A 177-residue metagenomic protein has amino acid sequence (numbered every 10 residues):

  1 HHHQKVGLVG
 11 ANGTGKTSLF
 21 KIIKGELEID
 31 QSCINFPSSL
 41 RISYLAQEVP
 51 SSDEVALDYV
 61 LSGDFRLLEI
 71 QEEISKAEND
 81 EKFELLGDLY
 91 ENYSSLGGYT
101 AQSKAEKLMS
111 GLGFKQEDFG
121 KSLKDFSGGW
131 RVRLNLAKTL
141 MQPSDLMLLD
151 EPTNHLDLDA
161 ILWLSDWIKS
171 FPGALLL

Functional and structural regions predicted by a protein language model:
H1-L177: ABC ATP-binding cassette signature C-motif
